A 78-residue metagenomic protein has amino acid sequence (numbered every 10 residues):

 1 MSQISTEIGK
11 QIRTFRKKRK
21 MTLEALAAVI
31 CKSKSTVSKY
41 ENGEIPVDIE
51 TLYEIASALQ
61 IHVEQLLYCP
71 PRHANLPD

Functional and structural regions predicted by a protein language model:
S2, L67-D78: Short, charged recognition helix plus adjacent turn of helix-turn-helix-like nucleic-acid-binding domains
T6, K17-K18, P46: Short amphipathic helical patch at the helix-1/turn junction of helix-turn-helix
K10-V29, E54: Short basic helix-loop element that most often maps to the first helix and adjoining turn of HTH DNA-binding modules
I12, L26-A27, V37-Y40, L66: Conserved hydrophobic/aromatic packing and binding residues within compact polymer-binding modules
C31, E50-Q65: DNA major-groove recognition helix of helix-turn-helix/homeodomain DNA-binding modules
C31-I45: Recognition helix of helix-turn-helix/homeodomain-like DNA-binding domains that insert into the DNA major groove
